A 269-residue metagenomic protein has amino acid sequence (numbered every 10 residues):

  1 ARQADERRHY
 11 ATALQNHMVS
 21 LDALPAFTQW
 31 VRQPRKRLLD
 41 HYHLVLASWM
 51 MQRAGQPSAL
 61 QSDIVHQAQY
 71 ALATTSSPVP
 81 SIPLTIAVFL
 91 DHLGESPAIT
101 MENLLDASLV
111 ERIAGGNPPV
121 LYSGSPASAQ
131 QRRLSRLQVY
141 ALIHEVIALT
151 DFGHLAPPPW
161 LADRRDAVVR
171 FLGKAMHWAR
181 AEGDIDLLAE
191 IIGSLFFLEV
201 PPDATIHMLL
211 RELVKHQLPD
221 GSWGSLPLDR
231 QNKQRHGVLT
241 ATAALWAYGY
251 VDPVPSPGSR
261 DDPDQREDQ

Functional and structural regions predicted by a protein language model:
A1-Q269: Preference for long, amphipathic alpha-helical scaffolds in soluble/luminal domains and all-alpha bundles
